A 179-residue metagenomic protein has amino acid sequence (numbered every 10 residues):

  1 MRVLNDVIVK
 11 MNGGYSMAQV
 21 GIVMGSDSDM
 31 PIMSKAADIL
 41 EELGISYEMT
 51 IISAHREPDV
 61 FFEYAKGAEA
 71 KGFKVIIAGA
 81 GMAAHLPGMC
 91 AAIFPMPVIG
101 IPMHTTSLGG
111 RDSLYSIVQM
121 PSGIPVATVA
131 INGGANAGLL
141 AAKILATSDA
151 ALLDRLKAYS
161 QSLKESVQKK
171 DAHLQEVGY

Functional and structural regions predicted by a protein language model:
V3-S16: Short, Lys/Arg-enriched N-terminal segments with co-localized hydrophobic residues within the first ~10-30 amino acids
A18-R56: Glycine-rich phosphate/diphosphate-binding loop of Rossmann-like nucleotide-binding domains
M24, S28-P31, K35, R111-Y179: C-terminal binding/interaction regions
D29-M33, E57-F61, A80-M89, L108-R111 (+1 more regions): Short glycine/serine/threonine-rich phosphate/pyrophosphate-binding segments that cradle anionic phosphate groups
P31, Y47-M49, D59, M82 (+2 more regions): Acidic, glycine/proline-rich low-complexity segments that act as flexible tails and inter-domain linkers
M49-E69: N-terminal beta-loop-helix "entrance" segment that forms/cooperates in small-molecule cofactor or anionic ligand
Y64-P102: Glycine-rich phosphate-binding loop
I93-V118, S122: Glycine/small-residue-rich loop that forms an oxyanion/phosphate-binding "nest" at active or ligand-binding sites
